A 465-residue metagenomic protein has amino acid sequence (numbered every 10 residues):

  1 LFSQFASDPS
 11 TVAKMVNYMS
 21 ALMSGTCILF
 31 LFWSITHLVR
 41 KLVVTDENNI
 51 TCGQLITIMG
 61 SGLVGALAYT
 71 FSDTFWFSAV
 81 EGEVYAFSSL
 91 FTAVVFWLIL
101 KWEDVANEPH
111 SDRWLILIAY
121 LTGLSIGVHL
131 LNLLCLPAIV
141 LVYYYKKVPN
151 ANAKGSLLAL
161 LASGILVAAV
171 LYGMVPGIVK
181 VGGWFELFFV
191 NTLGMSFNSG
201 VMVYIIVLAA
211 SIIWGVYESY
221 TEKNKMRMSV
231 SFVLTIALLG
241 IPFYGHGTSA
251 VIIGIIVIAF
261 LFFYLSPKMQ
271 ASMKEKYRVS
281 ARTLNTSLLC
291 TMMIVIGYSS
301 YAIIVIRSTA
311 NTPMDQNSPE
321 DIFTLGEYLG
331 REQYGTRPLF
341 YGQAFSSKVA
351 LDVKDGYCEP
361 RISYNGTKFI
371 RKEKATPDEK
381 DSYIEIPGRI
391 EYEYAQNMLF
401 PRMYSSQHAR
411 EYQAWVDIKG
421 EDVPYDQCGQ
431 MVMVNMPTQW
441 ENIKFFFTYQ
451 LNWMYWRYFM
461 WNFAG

Functional and structural regions predicted by a protein language model:
L1, S10, S308-G465: Lumenal/periplasmic acceptor-binding loop at the mouth of the active site in multi-pass, GT-C-fold membrane enzymes
F5, P9-N17, L42-L55, G65-S89 (+3 more regions): Aromatic- and kink-enriched transmembrane "portal" helix at the membrane-lumen/periplasm boundary that abuts
Y18-I50, V94-L98: Transmembrane-helix motifs of polytopic, lipid-linked glycan transferases
F30-S34, F71, F75, F87-N107 (+2 more regions): Specific aromatic-rich, kink-prone transmembrane helix
V39, C52-I56, V95-W114, L141-N152 (+2 more regions): Membrane-interface transmembrane helices that cradle and orient dolichyl/undecaprenyl
G60-L63, V105-G123, N152-I165, N224-T235: Short hydrophobic alpha-helices at membrane interfaces in multi-pass membrane enzymes
F91, L131-Y143, P176-V179, A250-V257: Transmembrane-embedded, aromatic-rich helix segments that form part of the hydrophobic channel/pocket engaging
P149-L161, L193-V201, Y220-S231, G247-I253 (+1 more regions): Membrane-interfacial entry segments at the cytosolic side of transmembrane helices
